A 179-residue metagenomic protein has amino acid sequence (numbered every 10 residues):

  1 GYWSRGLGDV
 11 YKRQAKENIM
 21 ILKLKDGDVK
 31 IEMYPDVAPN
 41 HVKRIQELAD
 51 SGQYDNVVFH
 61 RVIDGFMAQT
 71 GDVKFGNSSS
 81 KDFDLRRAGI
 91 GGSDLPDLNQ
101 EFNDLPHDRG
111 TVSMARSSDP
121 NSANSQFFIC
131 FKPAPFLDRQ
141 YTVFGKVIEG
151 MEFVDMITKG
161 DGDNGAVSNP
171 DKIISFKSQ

Functional and structural regions predicted by a protein language model:
G1-Y11: Single conserved hydrophobic/aromatic residue that forms the stacking wall/gate of nucleotide- or nucleobase-binding
D9-Q179: Cyclophilin-like peptidyl-prolyl cis-trans isomerases
